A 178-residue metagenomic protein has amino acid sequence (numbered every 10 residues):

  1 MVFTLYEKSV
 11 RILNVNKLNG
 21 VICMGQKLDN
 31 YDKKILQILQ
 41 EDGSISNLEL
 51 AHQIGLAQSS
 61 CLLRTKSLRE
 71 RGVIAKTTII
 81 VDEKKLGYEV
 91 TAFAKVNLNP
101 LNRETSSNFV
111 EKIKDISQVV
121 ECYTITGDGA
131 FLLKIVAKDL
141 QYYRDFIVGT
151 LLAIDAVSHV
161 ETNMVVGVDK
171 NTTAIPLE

Functional and structural regions predicted by a protein language model:
M1-E178: A compositional/biophysical signature of low hydrophobicity enriched in polar/charged and small residues
